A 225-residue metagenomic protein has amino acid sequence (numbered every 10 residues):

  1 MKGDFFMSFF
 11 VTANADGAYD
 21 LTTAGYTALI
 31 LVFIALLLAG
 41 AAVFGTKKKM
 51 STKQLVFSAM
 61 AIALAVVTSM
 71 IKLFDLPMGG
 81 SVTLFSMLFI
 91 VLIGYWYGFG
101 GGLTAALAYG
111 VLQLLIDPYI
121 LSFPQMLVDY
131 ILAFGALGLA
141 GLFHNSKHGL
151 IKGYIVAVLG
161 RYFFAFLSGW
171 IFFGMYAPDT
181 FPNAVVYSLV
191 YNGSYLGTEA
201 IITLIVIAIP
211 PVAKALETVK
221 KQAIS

Functional and structural regions predicted by a protein language model:
M1-A24: Short, strongly hydrophobic alpha-helical membrane anchors
F9-F10, N14-D16, S69-V82, L107-L142 (+1 more regions): Interfacial aromatic-anchored transmembrane helix boundaries in multi-pass membrane proteins
Y26-L92: Hydrophobic transmembrane alpha-helices
L76, G102-A106, S122-Q125, L150-A157 (+1 more regions): Alpha-helical transmembrane segments and their helix-entry boundary regions
L84-G102, L139-A140: Generic transmembrane alpha-helix motif of multi-pass integral membrane proteins
F134, G138, L142, V158-I171: Mid-bilayer segments of alpha-helical transmembrane spans in multi-pass integral membrane proteins that mediate
N145-F166, A184, K221, S225: Internal alpha-helical transmembrane segments of multi-pass membrane proteins
V185-I202: Individual transmembrane alpha-helices with interfacial aromatic-anchor signatures
